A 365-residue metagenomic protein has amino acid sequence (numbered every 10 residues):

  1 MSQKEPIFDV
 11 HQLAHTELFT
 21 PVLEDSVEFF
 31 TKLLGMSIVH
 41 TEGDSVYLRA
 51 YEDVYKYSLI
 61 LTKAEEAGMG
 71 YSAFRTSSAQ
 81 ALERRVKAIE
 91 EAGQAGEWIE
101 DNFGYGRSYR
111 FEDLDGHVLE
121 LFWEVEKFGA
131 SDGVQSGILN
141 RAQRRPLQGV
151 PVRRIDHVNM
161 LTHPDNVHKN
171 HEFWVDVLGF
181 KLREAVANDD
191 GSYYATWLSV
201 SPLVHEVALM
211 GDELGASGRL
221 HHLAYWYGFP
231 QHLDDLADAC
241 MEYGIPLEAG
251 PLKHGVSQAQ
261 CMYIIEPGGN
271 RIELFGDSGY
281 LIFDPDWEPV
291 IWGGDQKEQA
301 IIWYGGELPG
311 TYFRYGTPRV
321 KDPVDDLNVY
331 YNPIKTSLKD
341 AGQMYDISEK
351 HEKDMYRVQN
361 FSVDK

Functional and structural regions predicted by a protein language model:
S2-P6, K87-P151, T196-W197, G244-K365: Vicinal oxygen chelate
F8-Y55, L161-V204: Core segments of cupin and vicinal oxygen chelate
Q12-P21, K63-A88, R107-H117, R154-P164 (+2 more regions): Vicinal oxygen chelate
M36-G70, V118-V125, E184-H221, Y227-P230 (+1 more regions): Conserved short beta-strand elements that form part of the metal-binding/catalytic scaffold of enzyme active sites
I38-V39, S72, Q80, R144-P146: A structure-centric feature marking long, well-folded core domains of fungal metabolic enzymes and membrane transporters
Y51-Y55, A67, F74-T76, N140-R145: Non-heme Fe(II)-dependent double-stranded beta-helix
R141-R145, R153-H171: Solenoidal tandem-repeat scaffolds enriched in leucines and small polar residues
H163, H168-K181, V186-D190, E213-L214 (+3 more regions): Double-stranded beta-helix
